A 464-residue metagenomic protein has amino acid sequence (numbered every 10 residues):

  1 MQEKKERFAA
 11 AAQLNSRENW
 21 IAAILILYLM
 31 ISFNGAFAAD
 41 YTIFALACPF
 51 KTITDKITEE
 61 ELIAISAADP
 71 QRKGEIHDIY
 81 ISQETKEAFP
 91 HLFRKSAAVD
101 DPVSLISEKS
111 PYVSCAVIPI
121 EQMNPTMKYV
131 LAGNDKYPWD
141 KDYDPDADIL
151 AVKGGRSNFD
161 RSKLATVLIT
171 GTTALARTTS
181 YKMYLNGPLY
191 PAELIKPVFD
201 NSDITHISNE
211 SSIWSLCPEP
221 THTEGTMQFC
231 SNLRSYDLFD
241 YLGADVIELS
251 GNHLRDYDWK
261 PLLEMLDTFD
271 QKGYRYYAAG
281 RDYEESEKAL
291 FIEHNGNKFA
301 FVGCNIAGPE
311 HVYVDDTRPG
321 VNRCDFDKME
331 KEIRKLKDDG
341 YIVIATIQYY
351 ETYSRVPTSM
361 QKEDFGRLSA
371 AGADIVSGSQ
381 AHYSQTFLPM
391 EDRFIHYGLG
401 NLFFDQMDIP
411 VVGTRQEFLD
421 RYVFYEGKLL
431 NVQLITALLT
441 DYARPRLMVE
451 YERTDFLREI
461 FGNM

Functional and structural regions predicted by a protein language model:
E6, A12-A22: Bacterial N-terminal signal peptides that target proteins for export
A23-S32: Bacterial N-terminal signal peptides
A36-A38: Boundary at the C-terminal end of the N-terminal hydrophobic targeting segment
D40-R161: Exported/periplasmic ABC-transporter solute-binding proteins
S157-M464: Acidic, metal/ion-coordinating pockets
